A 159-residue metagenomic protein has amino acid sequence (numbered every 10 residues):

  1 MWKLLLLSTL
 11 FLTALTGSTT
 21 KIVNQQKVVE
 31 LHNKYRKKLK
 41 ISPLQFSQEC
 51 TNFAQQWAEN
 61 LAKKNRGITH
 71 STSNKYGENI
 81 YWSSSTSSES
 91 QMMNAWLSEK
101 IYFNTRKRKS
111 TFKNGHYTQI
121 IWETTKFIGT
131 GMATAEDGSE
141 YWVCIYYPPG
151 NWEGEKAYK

Functional and structural regions predicted by a protein language model:
M1-S8: Sec-dependent signal peptide recognition, specifically the positively charged N-region followed immediately by
F11-I22: N-terminal signal peptide
T20-Y76: Short, well-ordered surface patches within globular domains
S73-Y76, T86-K159: Disulfide-stabilized extracellular recognition modules
